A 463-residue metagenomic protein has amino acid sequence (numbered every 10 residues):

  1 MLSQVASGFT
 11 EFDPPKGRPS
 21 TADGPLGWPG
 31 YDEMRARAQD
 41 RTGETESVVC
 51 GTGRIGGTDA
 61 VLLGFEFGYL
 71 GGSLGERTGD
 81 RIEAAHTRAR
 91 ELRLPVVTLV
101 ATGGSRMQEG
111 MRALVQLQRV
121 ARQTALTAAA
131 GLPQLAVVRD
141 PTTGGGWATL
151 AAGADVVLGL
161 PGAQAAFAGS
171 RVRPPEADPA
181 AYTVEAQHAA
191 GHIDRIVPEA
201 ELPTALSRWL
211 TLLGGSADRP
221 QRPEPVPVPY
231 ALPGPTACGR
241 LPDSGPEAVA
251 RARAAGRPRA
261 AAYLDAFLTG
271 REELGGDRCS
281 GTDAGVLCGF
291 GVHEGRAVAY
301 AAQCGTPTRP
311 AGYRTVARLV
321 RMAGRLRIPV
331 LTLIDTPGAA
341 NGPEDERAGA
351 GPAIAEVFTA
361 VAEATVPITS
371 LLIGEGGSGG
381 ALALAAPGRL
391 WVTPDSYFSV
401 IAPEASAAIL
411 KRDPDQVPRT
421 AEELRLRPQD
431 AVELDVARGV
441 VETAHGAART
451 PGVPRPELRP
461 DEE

Functional and structural regions predicted by a protein language model:
M1-I55, P203-V298, A302-P307, R449-E463: Intrinsically disordered, low-complexity segments enriched in small/flexible residues
D32-M34, L63-G71: Glycine-/proline-rich flexible loop or hinge segments
T42-E46, G72-A84, G276-G285, T308-L319: Glycine-rich anion/phosphate-binding loops
G53-E66, R81-R106, F290-C304, R314-N341: A structural preference for short, pocket-lining loop segments at secondary-structure junctions
D59-V61, F67, G75, A113-R119 (+4 more regions): Glycine-rich phosphate- or other oxyanion-binding loops that anchor nucleotides, phosphorylated ligands
S73, Q108, R251-A252, G342: Active-site-proximal flexible loops/turns
T102-Q221, G338-E462: Conserved catalytic cores of soluble enzyme domains, especially glycine-rich substrate-binding beta-alpha loops
A128-A129, Q303-V330, A348, T359-V366 (+1 more regions): A structural preference for long, well-packed, hydrophobic secondary-structure segments
